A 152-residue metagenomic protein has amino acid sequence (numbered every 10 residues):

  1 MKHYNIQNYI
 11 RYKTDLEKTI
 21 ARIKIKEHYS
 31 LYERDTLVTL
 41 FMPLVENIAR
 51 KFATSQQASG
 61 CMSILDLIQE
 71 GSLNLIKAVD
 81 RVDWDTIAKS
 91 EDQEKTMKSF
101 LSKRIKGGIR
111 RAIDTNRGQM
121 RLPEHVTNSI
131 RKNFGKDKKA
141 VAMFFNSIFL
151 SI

Functional and structural regions predicted by a protein language model:
M1-R121: Alpha-helical promoter-recognition and RNA polymerase-docking modules of transcription initiation factors, dominated by
D114, R121-I152: Charged, low-cysteine interdomain linkers and short loop/connector segments that bridge structured helical modules
